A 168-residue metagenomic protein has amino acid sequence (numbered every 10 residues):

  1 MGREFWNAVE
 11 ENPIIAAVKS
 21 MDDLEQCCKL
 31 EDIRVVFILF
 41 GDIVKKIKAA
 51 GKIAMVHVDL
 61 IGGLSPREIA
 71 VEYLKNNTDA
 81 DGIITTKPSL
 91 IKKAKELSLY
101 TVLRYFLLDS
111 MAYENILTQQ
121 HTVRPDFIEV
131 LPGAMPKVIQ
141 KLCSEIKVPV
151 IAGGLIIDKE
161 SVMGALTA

Functional and structural regions predicted by a protein language model:
M1-I53, H57, G62-L64, D79-A80: Conserved N-terminal beta1-alpha1 strand-loop-helix module at the mouth
R3, F40-G51, G63-E68, T85-L99 (+3 more regions): Active-site-adjacent beta->alpha loops and helix N-cap segments on the catalytic face of soluble alpha/beta enzymes
W6-V9, V56, N76, S98 (+3 more regions): Generic, low-specificity signal for short hydrophobic/alpha-helical stretches with a mild N-terminal bias, encompassing
P13-V18, R34-V36, A54-V58, I83-I84 (+3 more regions): Hydrophobic faces of well-ordered beta-strands that scaffold small-molecule active sites in alpha/beta enzyme cores
L24-K29, I69-L74, I116-T122, K137-A152 (+1 more regions): Catalytic cores of alpha/beta
E31-D32, A50, T78-D79, L97-S98 (+3 more regions): Short, structured coil segments at secondary-structure junctions
I43-M55, L60-N77, V123-D126, S161-A168: Ligand-binding grooves and catalytic loops that recognize ribose/phosphate and carbohydrate rings, and esterified lipid
